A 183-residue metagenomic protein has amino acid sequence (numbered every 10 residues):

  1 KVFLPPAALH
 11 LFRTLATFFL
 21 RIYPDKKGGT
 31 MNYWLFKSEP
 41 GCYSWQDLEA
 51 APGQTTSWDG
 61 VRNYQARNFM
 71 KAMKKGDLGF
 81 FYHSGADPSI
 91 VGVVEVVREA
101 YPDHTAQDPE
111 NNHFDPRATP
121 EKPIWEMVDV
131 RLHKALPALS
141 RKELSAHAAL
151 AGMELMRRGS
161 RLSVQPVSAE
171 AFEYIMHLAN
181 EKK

Functional and structural regions predicted by a protein language model:
K1-H10: Extreme N-terminal basic, low-complexity initiation segments that serve as generic localization/processing leaders
H10-T30: Short, Lys/Arg-enriched N-terminal segments with co-localized hydrophobic residues within the first ~10-30 amino acids
D25-K75, A171-F172, E181-K183: Compositionally biased, charged N-terminal/linker segments
G28-G41, E99-P102, S145-A146, L150-K183: Mixed-charge, low-complexity intrinsically disordered regions
F36, H83, V94-V97: GIY-YIG nuclease signature motif recognition
Y82-S89: Short, charged beta-turn/beta-strand-edge "cap" motif at the junction between a beta-strand and an adjacent loop
V93-L162: Aromatic- and Lys/Arg-enriched surface recognition patch
